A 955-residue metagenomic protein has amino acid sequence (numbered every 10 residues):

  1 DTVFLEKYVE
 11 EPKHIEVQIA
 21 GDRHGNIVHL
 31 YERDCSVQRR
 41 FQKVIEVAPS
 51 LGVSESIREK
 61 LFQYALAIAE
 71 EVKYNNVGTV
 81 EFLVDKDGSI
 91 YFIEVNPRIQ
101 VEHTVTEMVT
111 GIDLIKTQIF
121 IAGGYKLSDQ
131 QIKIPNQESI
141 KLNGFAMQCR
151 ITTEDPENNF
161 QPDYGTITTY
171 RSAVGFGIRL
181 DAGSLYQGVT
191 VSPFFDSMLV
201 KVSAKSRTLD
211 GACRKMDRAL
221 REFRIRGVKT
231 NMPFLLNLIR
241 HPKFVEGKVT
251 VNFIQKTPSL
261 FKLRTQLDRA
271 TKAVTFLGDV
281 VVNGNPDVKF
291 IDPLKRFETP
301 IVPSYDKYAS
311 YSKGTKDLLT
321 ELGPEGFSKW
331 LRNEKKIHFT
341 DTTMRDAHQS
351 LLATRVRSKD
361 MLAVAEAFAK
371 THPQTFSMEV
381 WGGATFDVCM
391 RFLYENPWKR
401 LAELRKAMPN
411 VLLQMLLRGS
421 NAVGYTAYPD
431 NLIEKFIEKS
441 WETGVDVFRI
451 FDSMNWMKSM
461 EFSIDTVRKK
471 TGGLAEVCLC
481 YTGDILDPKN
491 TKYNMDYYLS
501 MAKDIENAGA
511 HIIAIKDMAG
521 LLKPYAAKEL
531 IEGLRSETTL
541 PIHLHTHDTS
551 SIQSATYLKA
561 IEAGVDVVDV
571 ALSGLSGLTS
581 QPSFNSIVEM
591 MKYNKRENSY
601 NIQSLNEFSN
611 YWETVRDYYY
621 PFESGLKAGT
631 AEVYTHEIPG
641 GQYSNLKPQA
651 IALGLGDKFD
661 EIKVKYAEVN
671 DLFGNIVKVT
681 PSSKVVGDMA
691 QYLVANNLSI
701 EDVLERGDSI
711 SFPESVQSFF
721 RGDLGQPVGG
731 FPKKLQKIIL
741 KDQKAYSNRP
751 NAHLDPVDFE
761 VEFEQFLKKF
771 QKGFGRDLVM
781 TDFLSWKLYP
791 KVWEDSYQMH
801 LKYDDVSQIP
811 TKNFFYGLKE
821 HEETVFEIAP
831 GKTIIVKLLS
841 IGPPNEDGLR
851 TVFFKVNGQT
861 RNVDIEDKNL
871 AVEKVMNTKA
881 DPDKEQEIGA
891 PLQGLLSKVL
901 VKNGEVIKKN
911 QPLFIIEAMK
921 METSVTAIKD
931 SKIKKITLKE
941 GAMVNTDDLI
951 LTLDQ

Functional and structural regions predicted by a protein language model:
D1-V288: ATP-dependent carboxylate activation and anion-phosphoryl transfer catalytic cores that bind Mg-ATP to form
Y8, R345, W381-T385, L416-A422 (+7 more regions): Active-site beta-loop-alpha junctions enriched in small/polar residues
I132-N143, P258, K316, E321-P324 (+1 more regions): Long, charged amphipathic helices and adjacent flexible linkers at domain junctions
L220-I225, F253, T257-E325, D341-S350 (+3 more regions): Terminal or standalone catalytic/regulatory effector modules within metabolic enzymes and repeat proteins
F339, A347, I450, I513 (+3 more regions): Conserved, mostly hydrophobic/aromatic
S358-E379, L393-L412, A422-L540, Y557-V565: Alpha/beta enzyme core
M518-E701: Catalytic alpha/beta core domains of metabolic enzymes, predominantly
A880-Q955: Structured functional modules or segments
